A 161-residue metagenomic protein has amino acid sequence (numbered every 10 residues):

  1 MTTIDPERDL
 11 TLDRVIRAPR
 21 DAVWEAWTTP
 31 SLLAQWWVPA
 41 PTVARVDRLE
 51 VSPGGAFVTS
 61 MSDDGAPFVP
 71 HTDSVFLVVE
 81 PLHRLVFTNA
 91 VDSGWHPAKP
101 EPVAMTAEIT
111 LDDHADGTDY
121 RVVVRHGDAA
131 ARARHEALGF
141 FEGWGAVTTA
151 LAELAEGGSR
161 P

Functional and structural regions predicted by a protein language model:
M1-A44: Hydrophobic ligand-binding cavity/cleft-lining segments
I4-P6, V51, A66-P70, K99-V103 (+1 more regions): A generic structural micro-feature
E7-D13, R20, A44, A56 (+4 more regions): Intrinsic-disorder/low-complexity, polar/charged segments enriched in Ser/Thr/Lys/Arg/Asp/Glu/Gln
R17, V79-P81, H114: Structural motif
V23, L33, F57, F76 (+4 more regions): Hydrophobic pocket/interface hotspot
R45-V91: Glycine-rich portal/gate segments that line the openings of hydrophobic small-molecule binding cavities
V46, L154-P161: Short, highly charged C-terminal tails/helix-capping segments
T88, W95-E142: Beta-strand/loop substructures that line and gate deep hydrophobic ligand-binding cavities in soluble
